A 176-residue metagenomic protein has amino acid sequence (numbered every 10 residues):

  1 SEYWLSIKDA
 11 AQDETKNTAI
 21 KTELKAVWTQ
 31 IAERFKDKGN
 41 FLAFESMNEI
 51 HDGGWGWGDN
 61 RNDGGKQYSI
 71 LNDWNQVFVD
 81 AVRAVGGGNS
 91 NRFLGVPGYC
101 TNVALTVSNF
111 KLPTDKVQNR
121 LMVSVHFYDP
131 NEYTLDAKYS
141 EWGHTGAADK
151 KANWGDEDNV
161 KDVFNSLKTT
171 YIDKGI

Functional and structural regions predicted by a protein language model:
S1-F93, G98, V103-T106: Active-site mouth of glycoside hydrolases
Y68-D73, V77, A84, S90-G95 (+1 more regions): Glycoside hydrolase catalytic-domain groove-lining segments
